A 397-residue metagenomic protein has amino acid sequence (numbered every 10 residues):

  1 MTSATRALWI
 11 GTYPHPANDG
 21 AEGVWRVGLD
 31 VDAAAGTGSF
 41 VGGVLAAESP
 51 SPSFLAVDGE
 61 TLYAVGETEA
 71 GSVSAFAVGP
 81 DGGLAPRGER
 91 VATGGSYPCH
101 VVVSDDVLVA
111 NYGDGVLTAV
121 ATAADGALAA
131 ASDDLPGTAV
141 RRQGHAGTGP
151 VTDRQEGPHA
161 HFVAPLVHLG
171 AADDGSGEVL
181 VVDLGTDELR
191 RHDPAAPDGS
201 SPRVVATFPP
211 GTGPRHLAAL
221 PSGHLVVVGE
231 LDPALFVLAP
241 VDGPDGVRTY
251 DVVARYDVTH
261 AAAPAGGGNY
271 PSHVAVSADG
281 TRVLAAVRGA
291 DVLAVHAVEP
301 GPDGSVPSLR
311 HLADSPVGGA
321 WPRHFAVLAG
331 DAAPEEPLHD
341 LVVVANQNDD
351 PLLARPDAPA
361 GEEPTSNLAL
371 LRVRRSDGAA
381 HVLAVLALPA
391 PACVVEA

Functional and structural regions predicted by a protein language model:
I10-Y13, A17-N18, A64-T68, V109-G113 (+5 more regions): Conserved beta-strand positions in repeat-built beta-propeller and related beta-rich domains
V27-T37, F76-G83, V120-S132, D193-G199 (+3 more regions): Short loop/turn segments immediately following beta-strands, especially the blade-tip and inter-blade linker loops
V41-A47, P86-A92, G147-D153, S201-T207 (+3 more regions): A short beta-strand motif characteristic of beta-propeller blades
V41-S104: Blade-loop segments of beta-propeller domains
S49-D58, T93-D106, H145-S176, F208-H224 (+3 more regions): Beta-rich, blade/repeat-based domains predominating in secreted/periplasmic proteins but also intracellular
L84-F162: Asp-box/WD-like beta-propeller blade repeats and closely related beta-sheet repeat scaffolds
G267-R310, D314-P356: Loop/turn-rich, solvent-exposed surfaces of beta-rich toroidal or solenoidal domains
A360-A369, H381-A397: Blade-level signature of beta-propeller repeat domains, shared across WD40, Kelch, NHL, RCC1 and BNR/Asp-box propellers
